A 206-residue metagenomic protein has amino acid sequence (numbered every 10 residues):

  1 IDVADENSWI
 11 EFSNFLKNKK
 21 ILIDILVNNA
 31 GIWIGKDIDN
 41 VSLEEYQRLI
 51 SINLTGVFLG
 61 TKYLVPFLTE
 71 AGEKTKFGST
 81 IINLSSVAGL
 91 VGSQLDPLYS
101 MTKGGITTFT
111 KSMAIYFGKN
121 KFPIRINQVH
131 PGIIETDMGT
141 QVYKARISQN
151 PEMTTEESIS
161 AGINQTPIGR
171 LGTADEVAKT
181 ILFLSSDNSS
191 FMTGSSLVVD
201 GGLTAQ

Functional and structural regions predicted by a protein language model:
D37-I38, S42-I50, G162: Substrate-binding pocket helix/loop in short-chain dehydrogenase/reductase
T61, T102, T110: Active-site helix of classical SDR
P66, I115-K119, S190: Alpha-helical segment proximal to the catalytic Tyr-Lys
S86: Residue(s) in the substrate-gating loop at a strand-loop-helix junction that position the organic substrate next
V91, R170, I181-L182, N188 (+1 more regions): Short C-terminal tail/terminal secondary-structure segment of NAD(P)H-dependent dehydrogenase/reductase domains
N120-R125, M192-G194: Short, small/polar-rich loop/turn modules that mediate ligand/substrate recognition or access, typified
I133-Q165: A glycine/serine/threonine-rich, flexible loop-to-helix segment that serves as the NAD(P) cofactor-binding "lid"
